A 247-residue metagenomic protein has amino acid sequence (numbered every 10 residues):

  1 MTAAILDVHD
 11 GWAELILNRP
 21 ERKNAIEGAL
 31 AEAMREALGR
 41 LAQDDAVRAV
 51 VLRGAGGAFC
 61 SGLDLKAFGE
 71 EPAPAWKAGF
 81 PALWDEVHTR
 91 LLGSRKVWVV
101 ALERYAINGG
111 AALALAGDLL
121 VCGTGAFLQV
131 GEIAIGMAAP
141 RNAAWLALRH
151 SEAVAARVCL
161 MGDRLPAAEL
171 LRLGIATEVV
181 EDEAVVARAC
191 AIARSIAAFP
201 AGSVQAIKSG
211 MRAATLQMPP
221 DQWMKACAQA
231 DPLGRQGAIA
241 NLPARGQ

Functional and structural regions predicted by a protein language model:
M1-A55, T89: Conserved CoA-thioester-binding segment of acyl-CoA-metabolizing enzymes
M1-D10, G162, P166-A167, A187 (+1 more regions): C-terminal alpha-helix plus adjacent terminal tail
L52, D64, L113-L115, L170 (+2 more regions): Hydrophobic/aromatic residues within transmembrane alpha-helices of multi-pass small-molecule transporters
G54-V87, M218: Glycine- (often His-adjacent) and acidic-residue-rich active-site loop that binds/positions the CoA thioester
G57-S61, I107-N108, Q129, M211: Short, active-site-adjacent cap segments at secondary-structure transitions
L65, W84, A143, E152-A155 (+3 more regions): A general structural signal for well-ordered alpha-helical segments in protein cores
T89-A201: Crotonase-fold acyl-CoA enzyme core
